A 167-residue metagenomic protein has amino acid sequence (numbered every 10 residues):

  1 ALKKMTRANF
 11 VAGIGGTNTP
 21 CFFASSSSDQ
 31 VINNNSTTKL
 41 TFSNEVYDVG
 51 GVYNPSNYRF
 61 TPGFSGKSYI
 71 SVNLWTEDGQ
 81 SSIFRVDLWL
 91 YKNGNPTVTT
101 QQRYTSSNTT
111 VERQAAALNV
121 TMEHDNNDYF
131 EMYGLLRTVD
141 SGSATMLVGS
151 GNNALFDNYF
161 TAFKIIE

Functional and structural regions predicted by a protein language model:
A1-G15: Short, surface-exposed terminal/edge motifs of secreted or surface/virion proteins that either
G15-E167: Extracellular jelly-roll beta-sandwich "head" domains, especially the C-terminal globular C1q domain
